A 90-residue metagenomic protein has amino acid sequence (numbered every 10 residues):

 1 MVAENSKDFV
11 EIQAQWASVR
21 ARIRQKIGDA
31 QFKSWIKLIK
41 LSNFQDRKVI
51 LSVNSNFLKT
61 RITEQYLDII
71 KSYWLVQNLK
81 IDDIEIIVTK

Functional and structural regions predicted by a protein language model:
M1-K90: Intrinsically disordered, low-complexity basic tails and flexible linkers associated with large NTP-driven
